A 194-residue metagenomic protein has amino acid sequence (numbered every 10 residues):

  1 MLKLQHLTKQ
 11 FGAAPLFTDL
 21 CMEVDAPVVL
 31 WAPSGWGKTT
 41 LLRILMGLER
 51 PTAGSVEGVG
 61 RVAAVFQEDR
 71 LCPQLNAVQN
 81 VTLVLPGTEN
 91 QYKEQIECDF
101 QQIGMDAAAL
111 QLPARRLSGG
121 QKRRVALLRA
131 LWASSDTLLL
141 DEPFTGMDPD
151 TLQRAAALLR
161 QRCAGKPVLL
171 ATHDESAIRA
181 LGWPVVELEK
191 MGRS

Functional and structural regions predicted by a protein language model:
M46: Helix-to-loop junction immediately C-terminal to a conserved catalytic motif
L75-G87, Q95: Q-loop/switch helix immediately C-terminal to the Walker
K93-A109: Conserved ABC ATPase "signature" region
P113-L117, Q121: Conserved ABC ATPase signature
L127: Hydrophobic anchor residue at the start of the ABC signature
A133: Conserved signature/switch motifs of ABC ATPase nucleotide-binding domains
L138-E142: Catalytic Walker B motif of ABC-type/P-loop ATPase nucleotide-binding domains
P149-T151: Helix N-cap at the start of a conserved alpha-helix in ABC-type nucleotide-binding domains
